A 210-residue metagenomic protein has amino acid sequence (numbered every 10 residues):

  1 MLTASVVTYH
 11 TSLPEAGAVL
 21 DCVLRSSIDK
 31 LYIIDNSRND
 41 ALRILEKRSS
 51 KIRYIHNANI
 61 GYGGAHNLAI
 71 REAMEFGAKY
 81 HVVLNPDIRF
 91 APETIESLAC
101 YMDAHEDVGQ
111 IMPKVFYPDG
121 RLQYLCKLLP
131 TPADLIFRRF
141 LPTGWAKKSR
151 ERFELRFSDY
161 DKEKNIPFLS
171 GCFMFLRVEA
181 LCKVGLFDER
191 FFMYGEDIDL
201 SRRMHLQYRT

Functional and structural regions predicted by a protein language model:
M1-V6, V23, K30-I34, Y54: Hydrophobic targeting segments
T11-R25: Short, well-formed alpha-helical segments that are part of the catalytic scaffolds of diverse glycosyltransferases
I33-R43: A conserved acidic beta->alpha catalytic loop
N57-F76: Glycine-rich, basic loop-to-helix element that forms the pyrophosphate-binding segment of sugar-nucleotide handling
A78-R89: Short beta-strand-to-loop acidic/aromatic patch adjacent to the donor-nucleotide binding site
R89-L125: Conserved donor NDP-sugar-binding/catalytic core segment of glycosyltransferases
P130-I166: Short, flexible, basic/aromatic active-site loop/helix in glycosyltransferases
K164, M174, V178-F192, I198-T210: Catalytic donor-sugar/metal-binding loop of nucleotide-sugar-dependent glycosyltransferases
